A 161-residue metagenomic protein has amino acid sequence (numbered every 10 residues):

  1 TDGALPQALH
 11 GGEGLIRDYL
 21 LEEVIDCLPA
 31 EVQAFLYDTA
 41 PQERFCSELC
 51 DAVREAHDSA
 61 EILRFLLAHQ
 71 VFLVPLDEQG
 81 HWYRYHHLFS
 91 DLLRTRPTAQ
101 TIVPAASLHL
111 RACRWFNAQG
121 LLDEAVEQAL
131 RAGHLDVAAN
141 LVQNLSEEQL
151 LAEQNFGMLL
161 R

Functional and structural regions predicted by a protein language model:
T1-L15: Amphipathic helix/helix-loop-helix segment enriched in hydrophobic residues with interspersed Lys/Arg and occasional
A4-A8, D77-E78, P97-T98, A125: A ubiquitous short alpha-helical element
Q7-G11, A99-V103, E153: Charge-dense, low-complexity intrinsically disordered segments
L9, L28-P29, P75-L76, A118 (+1 more regions): Generic structural signal for beta-strand residues in well-ordered domains
R17-T98, S107-L110: C-terminal boundary/linker of central alpha/beta nucleotide-binding cores
I102-R161: Extended alpha-helical scaffolding segments used for macromolecular assembly and cargo binding
